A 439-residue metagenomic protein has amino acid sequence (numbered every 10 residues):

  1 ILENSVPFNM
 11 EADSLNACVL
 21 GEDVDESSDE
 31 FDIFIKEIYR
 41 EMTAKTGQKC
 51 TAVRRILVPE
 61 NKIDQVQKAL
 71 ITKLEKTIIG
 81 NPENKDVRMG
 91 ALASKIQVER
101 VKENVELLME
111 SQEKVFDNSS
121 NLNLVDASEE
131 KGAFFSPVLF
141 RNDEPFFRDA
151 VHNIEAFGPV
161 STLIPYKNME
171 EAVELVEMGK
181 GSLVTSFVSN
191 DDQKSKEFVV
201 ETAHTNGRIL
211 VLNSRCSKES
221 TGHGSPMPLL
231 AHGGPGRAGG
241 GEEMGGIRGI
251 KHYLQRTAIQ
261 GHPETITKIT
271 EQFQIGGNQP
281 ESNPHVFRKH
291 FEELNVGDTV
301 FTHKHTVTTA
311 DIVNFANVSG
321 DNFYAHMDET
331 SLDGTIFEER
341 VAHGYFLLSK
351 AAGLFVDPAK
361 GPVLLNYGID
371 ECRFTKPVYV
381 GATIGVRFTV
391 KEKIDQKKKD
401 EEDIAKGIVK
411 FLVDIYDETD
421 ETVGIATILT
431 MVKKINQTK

Functional and structural regions predicted by a protein language model:
I1-F146, E170, E174, L254-N278: ALDH superfamily catalytic-core signature
K36, T72, I78, D126-P280: Conserved C-terminal structural/oligomerization subdomain of aldehyde/semialdehyde dehydrogenase
R40, G233-G239, D333-V341: A short glycine/serine-rich beta->alpha loop
S282-A342: Catalytic strand-loop segment that frames the active site of acyl-thioester-processing enzymes
V286-V296, F374, V378-K439: HotDog/MaoC-like acyl-thioester-processing domains
D333-E392: Hydrophobic beta-strand-centered segment that forms part of the acyl-chain substrate-binding groove
